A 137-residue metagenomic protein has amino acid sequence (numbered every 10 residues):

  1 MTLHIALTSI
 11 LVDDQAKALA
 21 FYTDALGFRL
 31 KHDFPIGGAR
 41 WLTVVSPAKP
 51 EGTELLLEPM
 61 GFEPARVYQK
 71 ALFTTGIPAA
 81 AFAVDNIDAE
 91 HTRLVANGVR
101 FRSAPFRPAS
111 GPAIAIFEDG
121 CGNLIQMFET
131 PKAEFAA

Functional and structural regions predicted by a protein language model:
M1-L7, R29-F82, A89-E118, F128-A137: Vicinal oxygen chelate
T8, T23, V84: Ser/Thr-centric signal marking residues that sit in or immediately flank functional binding/regulatory motifs
L11-Q15, A109-S110: Conserved beta-strand-loop-alpha-helix junction that forms the acyl-donor binding cleft
D14, D119-G122: Conserved phosphate-binding and hydrolysis motifs of nucleotide-dependent enzymes
D14-Q15, D85-I87: Helix N-cap motif at beta-to-alpha junctions
Q15, Q126-E129: Glutamine-centric residue-chemistry signal
A18-T23, L94, G122: Conserved active-site tyrosine of GNAT-family acetyltransferases
